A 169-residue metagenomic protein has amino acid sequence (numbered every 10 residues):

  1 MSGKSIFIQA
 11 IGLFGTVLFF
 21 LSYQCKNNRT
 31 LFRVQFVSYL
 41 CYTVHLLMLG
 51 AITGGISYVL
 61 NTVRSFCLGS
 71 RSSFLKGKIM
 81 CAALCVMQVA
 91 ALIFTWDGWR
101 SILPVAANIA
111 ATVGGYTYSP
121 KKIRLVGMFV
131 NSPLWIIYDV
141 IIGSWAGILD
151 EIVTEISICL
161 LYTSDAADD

Functional and structural regions predicted by a protein language model:
M1-Y42, L46: N-terminal topogenic module of multi-pass integral membrane proteins
L18-N27, V63-S72, T112-T117, L161: C-terminal ends of transmembrane helices
L31-L68, S132-I136: Hydrophobic alpha-helical transmembrane segments of multi-pass membrane proteins
M48, L92-W99, Y118, I141-W145: Membrane-interface helix caps and helix-loop-helix hairpins in membrane proteins
V63-W96: Helix-adjacent hinge/juxtasegments
R100-P104, K121-L125: Intrinsic, low-complexity N-terminal interaction/targeting segments
S144-T154: Loop-to-transmembrane alpha-helix initiation sites
Y162-A167: Conserved small/polar residues in nucleotide/adenosyl-binding loops
